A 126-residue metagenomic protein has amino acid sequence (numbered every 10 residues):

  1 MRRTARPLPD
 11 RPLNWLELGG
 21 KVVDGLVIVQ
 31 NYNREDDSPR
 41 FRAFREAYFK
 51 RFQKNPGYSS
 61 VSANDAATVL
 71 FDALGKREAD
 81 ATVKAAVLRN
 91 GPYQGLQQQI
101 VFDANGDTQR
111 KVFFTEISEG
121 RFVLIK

Functional and structural regions predicted by a protein language model:
M1-K126: Extracytosolic ligand-binding ectodomains
